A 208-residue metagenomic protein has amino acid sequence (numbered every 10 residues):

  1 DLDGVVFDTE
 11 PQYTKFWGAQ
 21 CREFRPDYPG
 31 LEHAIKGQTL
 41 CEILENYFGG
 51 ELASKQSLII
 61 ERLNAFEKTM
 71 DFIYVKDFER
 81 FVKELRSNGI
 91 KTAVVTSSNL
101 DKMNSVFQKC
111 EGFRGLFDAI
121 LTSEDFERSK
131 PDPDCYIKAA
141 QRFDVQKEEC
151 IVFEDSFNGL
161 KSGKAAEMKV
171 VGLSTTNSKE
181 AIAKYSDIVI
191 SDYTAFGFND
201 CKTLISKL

Functional and structural regions predicted by a protein language model:
L2-N88: N-terminal helical cap/lid subdomain that shapes the substrate entry/recognition surface in HAD-like hydrolases
V5, T9, T96, G159: Ser/Thr-glycine-rich phosphate-binding loops at phosphate-binding pockets of nucleotides, nucleotide cofactors
V5-V6, T69-M70, T92, E124 (+1 more regions): A generic structural signal for short
V6, H33, Y74, T92-V95 (+3 more regions): Conserved SAM-binding loop
W17, N64-F66, T92-V95, S123-D125 (+1 more regions): N-terminal start-of-chain detector that recognizes signal peptides and the immediate post-cleavage beginning
D27, K91, K169: Residue-level detector of anion-binding/catalytic polar loops
F78, S98-N99: Short, flexible active-site-adjacent loop segments at beta-strand->alpha-helix junctions, enriched in small/polar
K83, N99-L208: Asp-based, Mg2+/Mn2+-dependent phosphohydrolase catalytic module
